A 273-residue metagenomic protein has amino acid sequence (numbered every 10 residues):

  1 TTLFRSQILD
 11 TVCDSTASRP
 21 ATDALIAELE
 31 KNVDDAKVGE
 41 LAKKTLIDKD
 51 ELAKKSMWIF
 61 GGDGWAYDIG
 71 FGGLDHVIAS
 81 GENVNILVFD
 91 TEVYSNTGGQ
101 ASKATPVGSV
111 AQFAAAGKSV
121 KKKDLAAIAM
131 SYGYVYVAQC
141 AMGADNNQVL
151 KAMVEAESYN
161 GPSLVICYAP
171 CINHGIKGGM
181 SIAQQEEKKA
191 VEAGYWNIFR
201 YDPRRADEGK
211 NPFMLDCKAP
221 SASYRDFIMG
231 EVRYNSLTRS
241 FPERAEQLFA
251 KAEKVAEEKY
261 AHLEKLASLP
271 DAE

Functional and structural regions predicted by a protein language model:
T2-L3: Short, small-residue-biased leader/transition segments that mark boundaries at the very start of proteins
S6, D10, A17-D50: Long amphipathic alpha-helical scaffold segments
S15, N32, S240, V255 (+1 more regions): Surface-exposed polar/charged interaction patches
D35-E40, T45, E51-W58, D68-V84 (+1 more regions): Glycine-rich ThDP/TPP pyrophosphate-binding loop and its adjacent helix/strand module within ThDP-dependent enzymes
L52, Y224-L263: Amphipathic alpha-helical packing elements
G62-G64: Active-site metal-binding loops of divalent metal-dependent hydrolases
A252, A272-E273: Intrinsic disorder at enzyme termini
